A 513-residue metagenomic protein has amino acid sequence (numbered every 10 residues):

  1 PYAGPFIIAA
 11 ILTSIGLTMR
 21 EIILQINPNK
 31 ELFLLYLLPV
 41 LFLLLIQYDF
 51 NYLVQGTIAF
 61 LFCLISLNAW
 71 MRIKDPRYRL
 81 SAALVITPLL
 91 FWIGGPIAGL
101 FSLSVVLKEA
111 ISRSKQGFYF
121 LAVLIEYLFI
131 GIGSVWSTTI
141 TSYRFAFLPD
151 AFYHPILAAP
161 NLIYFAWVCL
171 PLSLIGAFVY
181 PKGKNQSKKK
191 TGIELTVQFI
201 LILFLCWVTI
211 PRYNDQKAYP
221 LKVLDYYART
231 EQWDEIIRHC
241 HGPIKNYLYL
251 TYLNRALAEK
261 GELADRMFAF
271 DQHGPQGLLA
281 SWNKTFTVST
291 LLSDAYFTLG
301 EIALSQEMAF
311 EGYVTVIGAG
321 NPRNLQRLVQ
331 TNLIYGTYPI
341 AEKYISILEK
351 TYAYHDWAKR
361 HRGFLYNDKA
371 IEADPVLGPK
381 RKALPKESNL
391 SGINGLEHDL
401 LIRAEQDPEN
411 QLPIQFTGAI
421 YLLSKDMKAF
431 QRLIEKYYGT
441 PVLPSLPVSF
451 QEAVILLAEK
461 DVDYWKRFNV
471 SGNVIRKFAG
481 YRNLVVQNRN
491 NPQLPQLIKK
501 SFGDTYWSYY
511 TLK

Functional and structural regions predicted by a protein language model:
Y2-R20, L24-K74, I93, I97 (+1 more regions): Membrane-interface micro-motifs in multi-pass membrane enzymes
R20, L67-A69, K108-E109, G131-V135 (+1 more regions): Alpha-helical transmembrane segments
E31-L37, F60, M71-T87, K115-L124: Short hydrophobic alpha-helices at membrane interfaces in multi-pass membrane enzymes
L100-L121: Perimembrane helix-loop-helix junctions
L157-Q198: Cytosolic-side transmembrane helix boundary signature
K188-D215: Internal/C-terminal transmembrane anchor helices
I210-R381, E405-S424: Soluble catalytic regions of membrane-associated enzymes that act on cell-envelope and secretory-pathway components
I402-D407, Q411, I420, V462-K513: Terminal, low-structured helical/coil segments at or just beyond the last alpha-helical repeat
